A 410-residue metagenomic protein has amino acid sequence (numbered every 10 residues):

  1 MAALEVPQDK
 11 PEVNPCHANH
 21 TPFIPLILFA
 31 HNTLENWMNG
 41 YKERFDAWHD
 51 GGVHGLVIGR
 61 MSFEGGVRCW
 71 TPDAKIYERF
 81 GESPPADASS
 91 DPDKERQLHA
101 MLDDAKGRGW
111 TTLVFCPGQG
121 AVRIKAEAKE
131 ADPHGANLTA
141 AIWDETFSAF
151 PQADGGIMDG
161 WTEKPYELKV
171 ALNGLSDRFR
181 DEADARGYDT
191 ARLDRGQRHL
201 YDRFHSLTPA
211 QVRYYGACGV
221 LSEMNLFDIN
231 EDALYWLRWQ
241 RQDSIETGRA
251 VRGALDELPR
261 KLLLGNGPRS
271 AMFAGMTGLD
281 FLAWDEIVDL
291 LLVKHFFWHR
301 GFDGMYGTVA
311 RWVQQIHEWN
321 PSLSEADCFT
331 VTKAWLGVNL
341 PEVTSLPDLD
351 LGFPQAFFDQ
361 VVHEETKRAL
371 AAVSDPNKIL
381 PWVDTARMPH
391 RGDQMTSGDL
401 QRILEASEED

Functional and structural regions predicted by a protein language model:
A2-W48, A386: Boundary/entry segment of secreted carbohydrate-active catalytic domains
V6-D9, V53-G65, S90-E127, G155-P165 (+1 more regions): Glycine-rich, aromatic-flanked loop segments that form ligand/cofactor-binding clefts across common enzyme folds
I24-A30, L56-I58, T112-C116, D154-M158 (+4 more regions): Hydrophobic faces of well-ordered beta-strands that scaffold small-molecule active sites in alpha/beta enzyme cores
F29-L34, M61-F63, P117-A121, G160-E163 (+3 more regions): Active-site beta-loop-alpha junctions enriched in small/polar residues
L34-H49, D132-A149, M272-W284, G392-S407: Short, acidic/polar
N39-K75, S148-I157, L290-L292, E405-D410: Catalytic domains of carbohydrate-active enzymes, especially glycoside hydrolases
E64-G120, Y235-L258: Aromatic-lined substrate-binding rim segments of carbohydrate-active enzymes
E130-D359: Polysaccharide-binding and catalytic clefts of secreted carbohydrate-active enzymes
